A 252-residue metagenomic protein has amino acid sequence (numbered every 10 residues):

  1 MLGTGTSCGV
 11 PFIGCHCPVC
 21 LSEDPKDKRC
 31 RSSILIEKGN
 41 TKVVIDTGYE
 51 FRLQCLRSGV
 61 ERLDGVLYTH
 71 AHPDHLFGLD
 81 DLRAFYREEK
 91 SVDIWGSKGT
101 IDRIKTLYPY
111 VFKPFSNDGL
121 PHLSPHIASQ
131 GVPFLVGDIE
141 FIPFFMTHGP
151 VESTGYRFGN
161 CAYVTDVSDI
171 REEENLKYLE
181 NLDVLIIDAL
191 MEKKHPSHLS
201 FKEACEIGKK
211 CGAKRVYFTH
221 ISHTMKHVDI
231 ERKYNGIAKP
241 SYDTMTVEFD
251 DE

Functional and structural regions predicted by a protein language model:
M1-V164, S168-E173, E231-D251: Binuclear metal-dependent hydrolase catalytic cores
R171-E252: Binuclear metal-ion centers of metallo-dependent hydrolases, dominated by the metallo-beta-lactamase
